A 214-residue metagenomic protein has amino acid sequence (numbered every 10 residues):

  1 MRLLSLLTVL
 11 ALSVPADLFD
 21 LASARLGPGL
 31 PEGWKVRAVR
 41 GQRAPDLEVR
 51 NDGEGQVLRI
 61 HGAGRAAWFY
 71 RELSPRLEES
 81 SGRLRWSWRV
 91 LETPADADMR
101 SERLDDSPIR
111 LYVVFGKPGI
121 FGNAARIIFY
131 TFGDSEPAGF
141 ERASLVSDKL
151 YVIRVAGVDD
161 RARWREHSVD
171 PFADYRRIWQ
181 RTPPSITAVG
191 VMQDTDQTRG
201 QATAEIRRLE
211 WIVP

Functional and structural regions predicted by a protein language model:
L4-A16: Hydrophobic h-region of N-terminal signal peptides that target proteins for export in Gram-negative bacteria
V14-R40: Extracellular carbohydrate-recognition regions
L21, V189, R207-W211: Extracellular beta-strand elements of beta-rich domains used for carbohydrate recognition/degradation or cell-matrix
P45-W68: Short carbohydrate-recognition loop motifs
E72-L84, V158-R161, T182: Extracellular/lumenal carbohydrate-interaction signature centered on repeated Trp-anchored short motifs
S80-L91, T187-Q193: A short beta-strand element within beta-rich, extracytoplasmic domains of secreted/secretory-pathway proteins
L91-D160, G200-E205: Extracellular ligand-binding interfaces
D106-L111, S147-Q201: Extracellular beta-strand ligand-recognition surfaces/modules
